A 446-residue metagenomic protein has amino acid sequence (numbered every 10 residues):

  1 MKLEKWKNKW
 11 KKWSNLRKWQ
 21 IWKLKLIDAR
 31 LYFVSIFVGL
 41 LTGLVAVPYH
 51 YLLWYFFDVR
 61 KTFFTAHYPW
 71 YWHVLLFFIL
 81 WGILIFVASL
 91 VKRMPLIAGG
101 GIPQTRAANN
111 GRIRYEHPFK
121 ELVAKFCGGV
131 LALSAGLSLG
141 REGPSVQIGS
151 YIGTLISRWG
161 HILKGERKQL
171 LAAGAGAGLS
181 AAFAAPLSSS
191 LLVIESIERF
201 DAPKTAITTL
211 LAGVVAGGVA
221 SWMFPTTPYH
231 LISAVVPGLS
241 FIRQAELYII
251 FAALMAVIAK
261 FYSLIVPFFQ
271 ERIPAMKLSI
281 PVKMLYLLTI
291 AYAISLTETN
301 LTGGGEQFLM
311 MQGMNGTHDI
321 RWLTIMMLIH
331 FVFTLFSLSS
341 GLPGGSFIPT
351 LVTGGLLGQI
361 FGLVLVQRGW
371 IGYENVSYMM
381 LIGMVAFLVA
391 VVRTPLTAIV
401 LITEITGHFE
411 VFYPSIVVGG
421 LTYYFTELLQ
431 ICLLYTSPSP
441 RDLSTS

Functional and structural regions predicted by a protein language model:
M1-S437, R441-S444: Alpha-helical transmembrane segments and immediately membrane-proximal extracytoplasmic
